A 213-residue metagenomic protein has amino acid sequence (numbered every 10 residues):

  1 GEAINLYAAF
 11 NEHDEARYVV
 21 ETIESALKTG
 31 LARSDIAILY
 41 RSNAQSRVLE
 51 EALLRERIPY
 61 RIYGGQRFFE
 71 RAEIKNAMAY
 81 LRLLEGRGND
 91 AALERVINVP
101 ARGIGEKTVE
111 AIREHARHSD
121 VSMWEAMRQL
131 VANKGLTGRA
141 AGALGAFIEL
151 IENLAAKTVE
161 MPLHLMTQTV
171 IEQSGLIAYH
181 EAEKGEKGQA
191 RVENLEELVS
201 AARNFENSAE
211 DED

Functional and structural regions predicted by a protein language model:
G1, A72-K75: Short, solvent-exposed loop/turn segments at the edges of secondary structure
G1-P59, R82-G86, H118: Helicase P-loop NTPase motor core
E12, E70-E73: Hydrophobic transmembrane-helix microenvironments that flank and shape a buried ionizable site
A32, S46-I62, R67-R71, M78-D213: Conserved helicase C-terminal RecA-like lobe
